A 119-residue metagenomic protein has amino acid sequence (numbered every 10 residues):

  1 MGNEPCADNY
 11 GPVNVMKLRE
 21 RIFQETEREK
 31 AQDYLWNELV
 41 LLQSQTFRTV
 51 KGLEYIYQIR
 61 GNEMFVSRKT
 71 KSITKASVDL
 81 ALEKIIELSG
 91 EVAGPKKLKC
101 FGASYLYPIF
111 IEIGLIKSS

Functional and structural regions predicted by a protein language model:
M1-S119: Intrinsically disordered, charged low-complexity linkers and terminal tails that flank or connect structured domains
